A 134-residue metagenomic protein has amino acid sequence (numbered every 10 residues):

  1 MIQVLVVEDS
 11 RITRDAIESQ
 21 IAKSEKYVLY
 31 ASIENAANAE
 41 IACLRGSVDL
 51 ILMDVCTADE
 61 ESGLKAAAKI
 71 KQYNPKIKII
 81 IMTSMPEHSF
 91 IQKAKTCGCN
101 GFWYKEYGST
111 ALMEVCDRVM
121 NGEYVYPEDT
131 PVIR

Functional and structural regions predicted by a protein language model:
E8: Conserved acidic carboxylate
R11-A31: Two-component/phosphorelay signaling modules centered on CheY-like receiver
S32-L50, A58: Acidic, metal-coordinating helix/loop segments flanking the phosphotransfer/catalytic sites of two-component signaling
D54-A67: Conserved phosphotransfer microenvironments
L64-K76, T96: Short amphipathic alpha-helix used as the core "switch/output" element in two-component signaling
S89, Y107-R118, Y124, D129: C-terminal output helix
